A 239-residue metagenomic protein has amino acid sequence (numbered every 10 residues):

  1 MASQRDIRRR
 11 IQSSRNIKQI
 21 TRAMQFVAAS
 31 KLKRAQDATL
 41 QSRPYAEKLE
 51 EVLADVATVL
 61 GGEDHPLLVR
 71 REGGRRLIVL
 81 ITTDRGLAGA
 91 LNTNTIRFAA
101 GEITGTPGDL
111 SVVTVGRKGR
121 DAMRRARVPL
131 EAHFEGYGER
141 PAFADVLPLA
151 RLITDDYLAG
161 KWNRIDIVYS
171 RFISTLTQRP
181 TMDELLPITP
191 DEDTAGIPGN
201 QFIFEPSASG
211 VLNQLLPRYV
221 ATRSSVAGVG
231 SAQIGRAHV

Functional and structural regions predicted by a protein language model:
M1-R236: C-terminal beta-strand-loop-alpha-helix "lid" module of Rossmann-like NAD(P)-dependent dehydrogenases
